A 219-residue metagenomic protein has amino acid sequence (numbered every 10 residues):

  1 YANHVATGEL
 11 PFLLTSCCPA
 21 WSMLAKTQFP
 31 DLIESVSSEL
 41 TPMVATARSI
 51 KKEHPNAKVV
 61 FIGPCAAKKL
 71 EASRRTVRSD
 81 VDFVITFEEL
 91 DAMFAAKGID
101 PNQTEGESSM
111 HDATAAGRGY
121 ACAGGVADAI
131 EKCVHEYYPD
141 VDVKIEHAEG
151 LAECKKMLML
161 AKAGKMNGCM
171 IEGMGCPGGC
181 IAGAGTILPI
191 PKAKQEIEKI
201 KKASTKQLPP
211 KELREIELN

Functional and structural regions predicted by a protein language model:
Y1-N219: Iron-sulfur-associated redox domains of electron-transfer enzymes in respiratory and anaerobic energy metabolism
